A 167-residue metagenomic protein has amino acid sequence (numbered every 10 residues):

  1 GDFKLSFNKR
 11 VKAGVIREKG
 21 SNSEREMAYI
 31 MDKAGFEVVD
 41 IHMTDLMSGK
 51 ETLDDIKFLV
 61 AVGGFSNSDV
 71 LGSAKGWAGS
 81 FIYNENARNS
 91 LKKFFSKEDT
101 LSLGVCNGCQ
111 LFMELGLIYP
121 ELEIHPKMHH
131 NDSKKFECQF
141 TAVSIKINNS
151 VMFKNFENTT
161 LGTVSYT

Functional and structural regions predicted by a protein language model:
G1-V105, C109-P120, H129-F140, S144 (+1 more regions): N-terminal beta1-alpha1 cap of cysteine-dependent amidohydrolase-like domains
I124-K127, M152-S165: Conserved anion/nucleotide-ligand pocket segment
A142, N148-K154: Conserved catalytic micro-motifs used in adenylation/nucleotidyl-transfer and phosphoryl/amide- and methyl-transfer
